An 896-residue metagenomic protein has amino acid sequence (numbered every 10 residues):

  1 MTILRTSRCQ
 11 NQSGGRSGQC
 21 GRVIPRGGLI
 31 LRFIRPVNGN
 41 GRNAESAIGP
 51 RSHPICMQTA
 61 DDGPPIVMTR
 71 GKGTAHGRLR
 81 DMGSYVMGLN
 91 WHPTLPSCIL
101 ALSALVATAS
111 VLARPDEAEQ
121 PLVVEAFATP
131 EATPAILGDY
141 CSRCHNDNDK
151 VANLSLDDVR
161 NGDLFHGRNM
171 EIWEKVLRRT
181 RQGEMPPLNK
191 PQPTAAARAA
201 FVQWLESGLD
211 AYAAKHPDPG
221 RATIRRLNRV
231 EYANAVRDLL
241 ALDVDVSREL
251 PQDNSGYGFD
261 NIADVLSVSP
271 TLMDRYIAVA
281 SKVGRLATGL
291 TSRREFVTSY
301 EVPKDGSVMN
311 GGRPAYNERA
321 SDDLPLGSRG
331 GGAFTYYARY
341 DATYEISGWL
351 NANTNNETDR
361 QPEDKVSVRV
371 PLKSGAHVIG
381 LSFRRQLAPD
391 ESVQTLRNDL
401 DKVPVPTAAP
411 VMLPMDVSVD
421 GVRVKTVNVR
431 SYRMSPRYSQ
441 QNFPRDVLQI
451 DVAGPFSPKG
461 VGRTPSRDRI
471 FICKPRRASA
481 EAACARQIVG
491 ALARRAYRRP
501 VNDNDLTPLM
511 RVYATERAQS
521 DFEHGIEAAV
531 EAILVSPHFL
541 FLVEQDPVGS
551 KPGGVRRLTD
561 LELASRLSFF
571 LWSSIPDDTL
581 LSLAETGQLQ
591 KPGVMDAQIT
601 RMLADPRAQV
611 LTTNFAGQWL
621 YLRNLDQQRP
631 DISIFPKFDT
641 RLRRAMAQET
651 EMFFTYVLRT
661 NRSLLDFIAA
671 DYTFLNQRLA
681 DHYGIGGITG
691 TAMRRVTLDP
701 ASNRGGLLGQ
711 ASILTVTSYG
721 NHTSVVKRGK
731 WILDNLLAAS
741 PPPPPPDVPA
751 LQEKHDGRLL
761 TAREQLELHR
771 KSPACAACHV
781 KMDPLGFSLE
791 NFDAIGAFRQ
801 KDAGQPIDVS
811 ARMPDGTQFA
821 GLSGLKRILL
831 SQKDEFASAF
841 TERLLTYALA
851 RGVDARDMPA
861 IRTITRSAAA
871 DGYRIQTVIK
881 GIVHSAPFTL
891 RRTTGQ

Functional and structural regions predicted by a protein language model:
Q12-R16, G41: Short, charge-rich patches within N-terminal targeting peptides
P36-N43: Intrinsic low-complexity, disordered N-terminal segments enriched in polar/charged/small residues
A44-G49: N-terminal polybasic/positive-inside topogenic patches
G83, G88, V111-L154, G167-Q896: Low-complexity, glycine/serine/threonine/alanine-rich intrinsically disordered linker and propeptide segments
P96-A107: Bacterial N-terminal signal peptides
